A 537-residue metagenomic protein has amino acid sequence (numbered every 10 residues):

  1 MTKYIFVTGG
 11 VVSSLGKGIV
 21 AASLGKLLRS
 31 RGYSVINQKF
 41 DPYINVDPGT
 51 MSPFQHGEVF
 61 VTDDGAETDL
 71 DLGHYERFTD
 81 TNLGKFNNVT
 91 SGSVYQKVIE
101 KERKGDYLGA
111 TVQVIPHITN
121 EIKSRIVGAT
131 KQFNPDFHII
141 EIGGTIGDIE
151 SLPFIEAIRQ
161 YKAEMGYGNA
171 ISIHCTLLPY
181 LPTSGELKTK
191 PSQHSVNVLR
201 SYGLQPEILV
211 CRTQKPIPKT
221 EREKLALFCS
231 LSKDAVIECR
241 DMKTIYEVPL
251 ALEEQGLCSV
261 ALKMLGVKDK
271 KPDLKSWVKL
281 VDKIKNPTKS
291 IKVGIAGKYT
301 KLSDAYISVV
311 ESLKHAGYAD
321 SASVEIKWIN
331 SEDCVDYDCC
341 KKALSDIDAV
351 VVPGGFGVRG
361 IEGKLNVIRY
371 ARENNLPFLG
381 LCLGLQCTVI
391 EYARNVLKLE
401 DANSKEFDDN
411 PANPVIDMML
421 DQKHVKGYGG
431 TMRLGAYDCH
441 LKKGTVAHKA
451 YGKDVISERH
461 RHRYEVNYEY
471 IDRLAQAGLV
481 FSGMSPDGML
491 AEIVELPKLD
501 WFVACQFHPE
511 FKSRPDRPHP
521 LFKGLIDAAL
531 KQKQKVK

Functional and structural regions predicted by a protein language model:
M1-E325, E332-A349, G357, K364-Y370 (+2 more regions): Flexible phosphate-sensing "switch/lid" loops adjacent to ATP/NTP-binding sites across phosphate-transfer
G9, K39, T213, R240 (+12 more regions): Active-site proximal loops enriched in glycine and acidic residues that flank catalytic Cys/His/Asp and coordinate
L15-G18, A22-K26, S30, A343-D438 (+3 more regions): Cysteine-nucleophile active-site neighborhood
T50-P53, K224, A393-V396, P497-L499: Short low-complexity, flexible loop/linker segments enriched in glycine and/or proline with clustered acidic
Q55-D63, M242-E247, V352, E373-L379 (+4 more regions): Short beta-alpha connecting loops at secondary-structure transitions that line or flank enzyme active sites
L181-K188, Q386-N395, L496: Glycine-rich, charge-decorated loop segments at or immediately adjacent to ligand/cofactor-binding or catalytic sites
K283-P287, K341-K342, F407, Y428-T431 (+2 more regions): Replace "in large, NTP-powered and nucleic-acid-processing enzymes" with "in large, NTP-powered factors and other
L434-D438, K442-K537: C-terminal and late-domain segments of enzyme folds
